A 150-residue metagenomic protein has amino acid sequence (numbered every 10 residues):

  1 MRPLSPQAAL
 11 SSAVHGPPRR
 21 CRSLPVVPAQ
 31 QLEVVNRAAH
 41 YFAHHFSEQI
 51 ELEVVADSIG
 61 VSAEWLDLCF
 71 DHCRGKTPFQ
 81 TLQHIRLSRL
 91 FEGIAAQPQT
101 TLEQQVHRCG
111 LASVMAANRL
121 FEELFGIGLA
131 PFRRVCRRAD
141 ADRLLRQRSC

Functional and structural regions predicted by a protein language model:
M1-V26, V34, W65: An amphipathic alpha-helical interaction segment
A8-A13, H45, C69, I85 (+2 more regions): Amphipathic alpha-helical segments in well-ordered regions
G16-P25, E53-L82, V106-P131: Basic/polar phosphate-binding segments, predominantly the helix-turn-helix DNA-binding elements of transcriptional
C21-Q31, R37-A38, H44-E48, H72: Membrane-proximal linker segments that couple transmembrane helices to downstream signaling/catalytic modules
V27-Q31, H44, I59, F79-Q83 (+1 more regions): Residue-level marker of regulatory loop/turn positions in helix-turn-helix DNA-binding domains and in histidine
H40, Q49-E53, H72-A112, V135-C150: Terminal helix-turn-helix DNA-binding modules in bacterial transcription factors
H45, A96-Q97, I127: Generic structural signal for alpha-helix termini and adjacent loop/cap motifs
